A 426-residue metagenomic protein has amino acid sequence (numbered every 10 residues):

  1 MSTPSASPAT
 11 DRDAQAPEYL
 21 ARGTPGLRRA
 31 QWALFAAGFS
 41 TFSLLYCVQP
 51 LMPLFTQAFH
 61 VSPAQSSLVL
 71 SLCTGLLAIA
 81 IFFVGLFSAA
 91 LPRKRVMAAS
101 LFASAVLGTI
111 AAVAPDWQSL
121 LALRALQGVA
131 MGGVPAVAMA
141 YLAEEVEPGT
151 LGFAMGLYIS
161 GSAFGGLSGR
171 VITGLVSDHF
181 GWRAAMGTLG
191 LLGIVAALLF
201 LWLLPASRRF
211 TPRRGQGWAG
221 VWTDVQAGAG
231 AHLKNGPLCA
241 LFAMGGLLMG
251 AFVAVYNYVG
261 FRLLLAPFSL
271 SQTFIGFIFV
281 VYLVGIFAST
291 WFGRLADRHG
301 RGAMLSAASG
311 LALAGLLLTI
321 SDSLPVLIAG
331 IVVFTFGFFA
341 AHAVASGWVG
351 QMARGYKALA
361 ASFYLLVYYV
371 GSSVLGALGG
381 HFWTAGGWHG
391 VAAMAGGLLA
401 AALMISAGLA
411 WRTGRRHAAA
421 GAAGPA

Functional and structural regions predicted by a protein language model:
A14-T24, P205-F242: Juxtamembrane intracellular "pre-TM" segments in multi-pass secondary transporters
I79-W117: Conserved MFS/SLC helix-loop-helix module at the cytosolic interface between two early adjacent transmembrane helices
I81-P92, F287-G300, W383: Helix-to-loop junctions at the C-terminal end of transmembrane segments in multipass secondary transporters
A103, L107, Q118-Q127, P325-V333: Paired small-residue
S119, P148-G149, L157-P205: Helix-loop-helix hairpin linking two adjacent transmembrane segments in secondary transporters
L123-F164: Cytoplasmic helix-loop-helix junction between adjacent transmembrane helices in 12-TM secondary transporters
G302-A345: C-terminal transmembrane helical hairpin of 12-TM major facilitator-type secondary transporters
